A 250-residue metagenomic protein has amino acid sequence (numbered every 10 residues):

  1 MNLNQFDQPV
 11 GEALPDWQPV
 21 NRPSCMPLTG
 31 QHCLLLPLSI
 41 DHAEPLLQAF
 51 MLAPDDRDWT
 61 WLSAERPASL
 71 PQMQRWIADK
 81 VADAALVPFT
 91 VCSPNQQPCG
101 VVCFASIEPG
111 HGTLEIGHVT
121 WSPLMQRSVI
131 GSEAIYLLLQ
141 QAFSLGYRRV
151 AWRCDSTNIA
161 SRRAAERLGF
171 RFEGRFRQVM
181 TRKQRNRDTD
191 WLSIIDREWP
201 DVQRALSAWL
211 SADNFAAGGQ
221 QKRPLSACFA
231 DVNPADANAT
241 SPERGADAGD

Functional and structural regions predicted by a protein language model:
M1-S128, Q141, L145, R185-P200 (+1 more regions): GNAT-family acyltransferases
E115, R149, A160, R167: Amphipathic alpha-helical recognition patches that constitute DNA-binding helices
L138: Flexible ATP-lid and adjacent glycine-rich G1/G2 motifs of the Bergerat
S144-C154: Conserved GNAT acetyl-CoA-binding A-motif
W152-R162: Conserved beta-strand-loop-alpha-helix junction that forms the acyl-donor binding cleft
A164-A165, L192: Conserved active-site tyrosine of GNAT-family acetyltransferases
R171-R185: Conserved catalytic-core motifs of GNAT/GCN5-like acyltransferases
